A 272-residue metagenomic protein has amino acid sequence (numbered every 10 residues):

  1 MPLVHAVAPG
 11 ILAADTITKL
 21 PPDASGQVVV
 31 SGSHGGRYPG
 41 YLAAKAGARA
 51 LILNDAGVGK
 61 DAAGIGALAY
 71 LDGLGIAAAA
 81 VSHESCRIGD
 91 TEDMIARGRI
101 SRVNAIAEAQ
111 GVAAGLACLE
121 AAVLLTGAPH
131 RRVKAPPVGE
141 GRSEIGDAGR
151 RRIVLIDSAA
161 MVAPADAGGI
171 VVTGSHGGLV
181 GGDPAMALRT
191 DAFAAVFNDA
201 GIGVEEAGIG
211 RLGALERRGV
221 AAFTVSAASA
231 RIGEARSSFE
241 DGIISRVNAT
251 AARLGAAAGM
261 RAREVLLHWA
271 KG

Functional and structural regions predicted by a protein language model:
P2-G272: Residues that scaffold, gate, or flank divalent-cation-dependent active/transport sites
